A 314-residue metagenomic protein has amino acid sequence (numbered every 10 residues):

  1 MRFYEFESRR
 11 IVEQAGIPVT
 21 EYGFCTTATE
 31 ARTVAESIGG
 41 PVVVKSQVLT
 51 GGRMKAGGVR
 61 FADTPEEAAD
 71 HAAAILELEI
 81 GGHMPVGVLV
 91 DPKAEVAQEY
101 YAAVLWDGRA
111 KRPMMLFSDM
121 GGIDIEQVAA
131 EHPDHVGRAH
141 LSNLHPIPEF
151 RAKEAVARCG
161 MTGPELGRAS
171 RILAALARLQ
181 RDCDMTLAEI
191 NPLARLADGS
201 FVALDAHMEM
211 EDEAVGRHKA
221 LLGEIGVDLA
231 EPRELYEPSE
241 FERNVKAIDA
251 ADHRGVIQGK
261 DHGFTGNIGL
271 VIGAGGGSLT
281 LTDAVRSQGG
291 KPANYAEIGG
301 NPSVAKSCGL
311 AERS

Functional and structural regions predicted by a protein language model:
M1-I190, A194-S314: ATP-dependent carboxylate/acyl-activation modules
